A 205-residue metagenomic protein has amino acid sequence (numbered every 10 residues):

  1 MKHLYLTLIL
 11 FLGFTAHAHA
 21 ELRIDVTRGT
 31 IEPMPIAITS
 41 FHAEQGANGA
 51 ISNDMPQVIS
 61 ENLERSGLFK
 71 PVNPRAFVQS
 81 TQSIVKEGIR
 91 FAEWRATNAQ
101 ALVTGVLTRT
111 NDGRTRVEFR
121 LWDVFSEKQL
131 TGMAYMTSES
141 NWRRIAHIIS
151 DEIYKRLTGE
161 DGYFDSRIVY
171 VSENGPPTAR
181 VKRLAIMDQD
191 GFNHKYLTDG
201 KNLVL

Functional and structural regions predicted by a protein language model:
T7-T15: Bacterial N-terminal signal peptides
L22, V85-E152: Amphipathic beta-strand/beta-sheet edge segments enriched in Tyr/Trp
T27-R90, V103-T108: Short beta-strand->alpha-helix linker/helix-N-cap micro-motif that forms a surface specificity/interaction loop
T104, I168-E173: Residue position within the beta-strands of beta-propeller blades
D112-R116, P176-A185: Structural motif
F125, D188-F192: Short loop/turn segments that connect beta-strands within beta-propeller blades
Q129-G132, F192-Y196: Predominantly a core beta-strand signature of beta-propeller blades across repeat-based propeller domains
W142, R156, H194, K201-L205: Conserved beta-propeller blade repeats
